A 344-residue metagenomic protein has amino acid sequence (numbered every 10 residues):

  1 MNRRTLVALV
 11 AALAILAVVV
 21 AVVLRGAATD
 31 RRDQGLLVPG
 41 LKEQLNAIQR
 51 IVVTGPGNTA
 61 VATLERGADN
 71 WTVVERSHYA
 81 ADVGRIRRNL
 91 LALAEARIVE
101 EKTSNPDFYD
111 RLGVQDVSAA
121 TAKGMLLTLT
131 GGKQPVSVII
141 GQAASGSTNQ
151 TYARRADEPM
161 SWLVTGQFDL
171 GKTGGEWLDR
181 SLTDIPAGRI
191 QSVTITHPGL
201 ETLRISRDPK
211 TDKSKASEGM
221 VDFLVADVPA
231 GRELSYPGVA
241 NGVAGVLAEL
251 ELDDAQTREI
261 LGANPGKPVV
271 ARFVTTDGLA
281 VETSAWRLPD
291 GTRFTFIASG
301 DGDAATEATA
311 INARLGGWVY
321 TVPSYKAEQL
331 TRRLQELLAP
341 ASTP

Functional and structural regions predicted by a protein language model:
M1-P344: A short-motif feature that recognizes glycine-rich, charge-decorated loops that bind or process nucleotide phosphates
